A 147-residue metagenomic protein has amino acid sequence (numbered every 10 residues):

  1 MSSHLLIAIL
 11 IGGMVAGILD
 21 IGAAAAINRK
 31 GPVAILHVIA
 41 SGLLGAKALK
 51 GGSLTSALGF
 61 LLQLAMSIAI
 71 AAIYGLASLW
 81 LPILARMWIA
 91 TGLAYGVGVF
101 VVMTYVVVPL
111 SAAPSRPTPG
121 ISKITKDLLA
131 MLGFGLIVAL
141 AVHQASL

Functional and structural regions predicted by a protein language model:
S2-R29: N-terminal signal-anchor transmembrane alpha helix
I7-I9, L79-V101: Internal alpha-helical transmembrane segments of multi-pass membrane proteins
K30-G52: Membrane-interface interhelical connector segments
L58-G75: Hydrophobic alpha-helical transmembrane segments
I73, A77-I89, S115-G120: Membrane interface segments of multi-pass transport proteins and intramembrane proteases
V101-R116: Transmembrane alpha-helical segments of integral membrane proteins
G120-F134: Individual transmembrane alpha-helices with interfacial aromatic-anchor signatures
A139-L147: Juxtamembrane boundary at the C-terminal end of a transmembrane helix
